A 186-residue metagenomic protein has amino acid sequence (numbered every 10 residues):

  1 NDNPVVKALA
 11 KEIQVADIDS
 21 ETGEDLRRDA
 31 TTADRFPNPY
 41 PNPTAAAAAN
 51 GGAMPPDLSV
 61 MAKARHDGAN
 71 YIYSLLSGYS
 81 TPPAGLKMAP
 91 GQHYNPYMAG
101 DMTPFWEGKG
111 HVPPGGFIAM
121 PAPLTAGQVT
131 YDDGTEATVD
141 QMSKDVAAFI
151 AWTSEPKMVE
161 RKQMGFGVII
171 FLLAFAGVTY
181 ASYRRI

Functional and structural regions predicted by a protein language model:
N1-G68, H93-D101, F105-D133: Gly/Gly-Pro-rich "capping" loops immediately C-terminal to redox-active cysteine motifs in periplasmic/lumenal
P55, G68-K87: Hydrophobic, aromatic-enriched interface-forming segments
D57, D67, Y71, Q141 (+1 more regions): Extracytoplasmic/secreted proteins, especially bacterial periplasmic and envelope-associated proteins
K63, S77-T81, A151-E155: Sec-exported extracytoplasmic/periplasmic mature domains
A84-G91, M158-K162: Surface-exposed patches in mature extracellular/periplasmic domains of secreted proteins
I118-E155: Extended, hydrophilic extramembrane loops/domains of integral membrane proteins
I150, S154-K157, S182-I186: C-terminal alpha-helix/helix-terminus motif
R161-F166, I170-I186: Juxtamembrane interface at the cytosolic side of transmembrane helices
